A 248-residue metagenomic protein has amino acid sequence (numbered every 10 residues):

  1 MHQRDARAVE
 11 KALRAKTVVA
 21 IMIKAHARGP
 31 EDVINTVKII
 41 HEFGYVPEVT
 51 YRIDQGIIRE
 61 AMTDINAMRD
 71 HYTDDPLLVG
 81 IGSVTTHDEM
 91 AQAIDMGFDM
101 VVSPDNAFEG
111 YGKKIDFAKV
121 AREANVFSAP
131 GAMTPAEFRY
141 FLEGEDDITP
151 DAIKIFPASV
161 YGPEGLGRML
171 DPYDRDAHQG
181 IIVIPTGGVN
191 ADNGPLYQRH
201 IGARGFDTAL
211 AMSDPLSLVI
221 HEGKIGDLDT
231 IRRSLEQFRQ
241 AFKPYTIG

Functional and structural regions predicted by a protein language model:
M1-M96, G223-G248: Conserved N-terminal beta1-alpha1 strand-loop-helix module at the mouth
T17-A25, P47-V49, L77-S83, M100-S103 (+4 more regions): Hydrophobic faces of well-ordered beta-strands that scaffold small-molecule active sites in alpha/beta enzyme cores
V33-V37, M62, M90, K114-A118 (+3 more regions): Generic hydrophobic/aromatic pocket-lining and core-packing "Φ" positions
T36-I40, I65-M68, A93, V120-A121 (+4 more regions): Generic structural signal for hydrophobic
Y45-P47, D54, F98-F117, A152-G165 (+1 more regions): Glycine-rich phosphate-binding active-site loops on the catalytic face of alpha/beta enzymes
Q55-S83, G112-P135, E164-N190, R233-G248: Alpha-helix-loop-beta-strand connector modules within alpha/beta enzyme cores
T85-M96, T134-D147, V189-F206: Catalytic cores of alpha/beta
M90-E145: Hydrophobic, well-structured mid-protein blocks that either form specific transmembrane helices
